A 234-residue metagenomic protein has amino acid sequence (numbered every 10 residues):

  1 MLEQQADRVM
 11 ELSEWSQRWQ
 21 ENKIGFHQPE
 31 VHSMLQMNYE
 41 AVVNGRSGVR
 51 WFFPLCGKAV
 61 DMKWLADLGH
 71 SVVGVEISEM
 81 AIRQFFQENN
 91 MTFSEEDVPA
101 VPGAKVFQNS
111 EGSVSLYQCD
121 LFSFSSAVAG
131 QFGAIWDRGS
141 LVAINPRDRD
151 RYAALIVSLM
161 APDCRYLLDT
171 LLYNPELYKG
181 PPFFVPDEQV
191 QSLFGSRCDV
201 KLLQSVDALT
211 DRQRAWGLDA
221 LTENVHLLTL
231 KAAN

Functional and structural regions predicted by a protein language model:
L2-R46, K58-M62, H70, G74-V128 (+2 more regions): Class I (Rossmann-like) S-adenosyl-L-methionine-dependent methyltransferase catalytic domain, capturing the SAM-binding
K23, G139-S140: Short amphipathic alpha-helical interaction patches enriched in hydrophobic/aromatic residues with interspersed Lys/Arg
G48-R50: Nucleotide donor/acceptor-binding cores
F52-A59, S140: Class I SAM-dependent methyltransferase "Motif I" SAM/SAH-binding loop
I135-W136: Hydrophobic beta-strand segment of the Class I
A143-L155: A short, conserved alpha-helix within the catalytic core of class I
